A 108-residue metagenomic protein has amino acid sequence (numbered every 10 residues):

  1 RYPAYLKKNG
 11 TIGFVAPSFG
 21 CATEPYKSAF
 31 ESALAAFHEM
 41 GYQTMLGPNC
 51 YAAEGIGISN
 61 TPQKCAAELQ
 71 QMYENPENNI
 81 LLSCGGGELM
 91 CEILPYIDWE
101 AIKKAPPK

Functional and structural regions predicted by a protein language model:
R1-E77: ATP/NTP phosphate-donor binding region
V15, E88-M90, K108: Long, contiguous hydrophobic alpha-helical segments, chiefly transmembrane helices and signal peptides
E24-Y26, L81, I93, A105: Short linear functional motifs in flexible/disordered or boundary regions
K27-A29, P95-D98: Short, glycine/charged-enriched secondary-structure capping and boundary segments
A66-A67, Q71-I97: Long, hydrophobic/aromatic-enriched structural stretches that serve as scaffold segments
I97-K108: Short, acidic/small-residue loops that bind anionic groups at enzyme active sites
